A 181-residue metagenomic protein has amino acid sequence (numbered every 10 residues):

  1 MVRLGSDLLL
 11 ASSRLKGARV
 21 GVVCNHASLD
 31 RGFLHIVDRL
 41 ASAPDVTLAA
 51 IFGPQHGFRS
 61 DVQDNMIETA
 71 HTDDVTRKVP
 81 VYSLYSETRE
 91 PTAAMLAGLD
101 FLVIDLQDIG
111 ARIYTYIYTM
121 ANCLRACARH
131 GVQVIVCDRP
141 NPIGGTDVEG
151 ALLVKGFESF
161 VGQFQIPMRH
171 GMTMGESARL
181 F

Functional and structural regions predicted by a protein language model:
M1-V46: N-terminal phosphate-binding or glycine-rich loops at protein starts, especially the Walker A/P-loop of NTPases
P44-T47, C127-Q133: A short helix->loop->beta-strand "cap" motif at the edges of active sites that frequently abuts
T47-H56: Short internal beta-strands
S60-D64, I135-F157: Glycine-rich, charge-decorated loop segments at or immediately adjacent to ligand/cofactor-binding or catalytic sites
D64-L99, A111: Glycine-rich oxoanion-binding loops at beta->alpha junctions
D100-I109, C137-D138: Short acidic catalytic loops
D108-M120: Glycine/threonine-rich flexible loop motifs
E158-F181: Conserved anion/nucleotide-ligand pocket segment
